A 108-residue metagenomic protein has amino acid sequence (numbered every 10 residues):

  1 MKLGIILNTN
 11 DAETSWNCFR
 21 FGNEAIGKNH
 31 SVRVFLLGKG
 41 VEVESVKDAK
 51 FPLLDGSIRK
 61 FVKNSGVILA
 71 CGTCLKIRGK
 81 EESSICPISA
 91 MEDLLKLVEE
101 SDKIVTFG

Functional and structural regions predicted by a protein language model:
L3-W16, V41-A49: Short, glycine-rich nucleotide/cofactor-binding loops
T14-N29, V34: Histidine-anchored nucleotide/phosphate-binding helix
R20, A49-D55, P87-A90: Charged helix-capping and loop-helix junction motifs
G22, V32-G38, I68-G72: Short internal beta-strands
N29, S65, S101-D102: Short, well-ordered alpha-helix to beta-strand connector turns
K39-V43, L75-K76: Short active-site-proximal "capping" loops at secondary-structure junctions
K50-I77: A glycine-rich helix N-cap at a beta->alpha junction
K76-F107: C-terminal structural segments of small proteins and small subunits
